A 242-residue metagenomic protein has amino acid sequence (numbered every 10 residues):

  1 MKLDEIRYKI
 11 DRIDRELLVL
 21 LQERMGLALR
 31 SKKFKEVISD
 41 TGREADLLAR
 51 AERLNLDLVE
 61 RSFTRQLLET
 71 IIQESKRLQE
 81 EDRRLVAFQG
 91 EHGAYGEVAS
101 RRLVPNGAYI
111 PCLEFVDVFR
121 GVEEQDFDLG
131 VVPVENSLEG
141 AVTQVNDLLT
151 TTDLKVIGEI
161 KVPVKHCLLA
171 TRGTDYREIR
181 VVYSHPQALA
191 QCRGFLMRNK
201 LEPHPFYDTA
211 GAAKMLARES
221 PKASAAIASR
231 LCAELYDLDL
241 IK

Functional and structural regions predicted by a protein language model:
M1-K242: Domain-level signature for soluble enzymes in the chorismate/prephenate branch of the shikimate pathway
